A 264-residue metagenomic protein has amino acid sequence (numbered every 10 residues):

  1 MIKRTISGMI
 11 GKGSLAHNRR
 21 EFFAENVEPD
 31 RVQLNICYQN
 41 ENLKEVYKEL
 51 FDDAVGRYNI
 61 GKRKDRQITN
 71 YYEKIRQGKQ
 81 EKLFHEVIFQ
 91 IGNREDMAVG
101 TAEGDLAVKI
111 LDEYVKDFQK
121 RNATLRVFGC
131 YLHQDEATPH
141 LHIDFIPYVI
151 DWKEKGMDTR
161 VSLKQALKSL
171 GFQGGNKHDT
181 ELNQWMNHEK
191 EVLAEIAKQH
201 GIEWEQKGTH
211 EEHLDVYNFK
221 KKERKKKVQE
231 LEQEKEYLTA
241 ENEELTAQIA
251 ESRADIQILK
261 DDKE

Functional and structural regions predicted by a protein language model:
M1-E264: N-terminal nicking endonuclease/strand-transfer module with a His-rich metal-binding environment and a catalytic Tyr
